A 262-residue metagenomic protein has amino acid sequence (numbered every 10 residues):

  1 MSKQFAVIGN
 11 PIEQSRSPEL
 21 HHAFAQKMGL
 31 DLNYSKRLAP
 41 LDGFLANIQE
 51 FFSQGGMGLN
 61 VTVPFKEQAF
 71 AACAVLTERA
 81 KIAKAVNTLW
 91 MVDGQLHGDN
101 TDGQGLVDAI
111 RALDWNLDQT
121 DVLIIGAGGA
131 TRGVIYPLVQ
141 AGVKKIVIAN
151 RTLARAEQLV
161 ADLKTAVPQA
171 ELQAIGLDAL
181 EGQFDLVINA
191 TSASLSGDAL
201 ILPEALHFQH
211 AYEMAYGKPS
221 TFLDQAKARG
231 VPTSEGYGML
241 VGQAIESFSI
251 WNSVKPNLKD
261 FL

Functional and structural regions predicted by a protein language model:
S2-W115, K218: Phosphate/diphosphate ligand-binding glycine-rich loop within oxidoreductases
G9, N100, D114-W115, Q119-Q140 (+2 more regions): Glycine-rich adenosine-cofactor-binding loop
S35, I146-V147, S234: Conserved beta-strand positions in the Rossmann-like core of class I SAM-dependent methyltransferases
G103, H210-L262: Rossmann-fold NAD(P)-binding glycine/threonine-rich loop
Q140-K145, R229-P232: Conserved S-adenosyl-L-methionine
V143-A166: NAD(P)-binding Rossmann-fold cofactor-contacting core
V167-S234: Rossmann-like adenosine-cofactor binding region
